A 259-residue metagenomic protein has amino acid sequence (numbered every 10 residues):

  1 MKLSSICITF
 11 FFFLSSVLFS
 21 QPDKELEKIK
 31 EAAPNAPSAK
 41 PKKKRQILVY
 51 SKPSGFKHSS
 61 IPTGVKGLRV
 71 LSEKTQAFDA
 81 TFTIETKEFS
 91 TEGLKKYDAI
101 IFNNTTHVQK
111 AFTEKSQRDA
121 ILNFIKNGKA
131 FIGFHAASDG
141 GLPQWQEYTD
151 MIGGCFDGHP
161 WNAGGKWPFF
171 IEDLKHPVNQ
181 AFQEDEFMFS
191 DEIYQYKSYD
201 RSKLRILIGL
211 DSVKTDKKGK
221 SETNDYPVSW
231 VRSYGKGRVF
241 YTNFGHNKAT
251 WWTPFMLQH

Functional and structural regions predicted by a protein language model:
M1-Q21: Bacterial Sec-dependent N-terminal signal peptides
Q21-K42, P62, V70-T75, V213-S229 (+1 more regions): Extracellular ligand-binding/catalytic regions of CAZymes and related secreted enzymes and adhesion modules
P22-D23, V49, F56-G140: Helical hinge/lid and interdomain linker segments adjacent to catalytic or ligand-binding clefts that mediate domain
E27-A32, D157-G235: Catalytic beta-strand/loop cores that center a nucleophilic Ser/Cys/Thr and support acyl-enzyme chemistry
A39-K44, E92-K96, F124-N127, G141 (+4 more regions): Extracellular/periplasmic catalytic domains that process cell-envelope and extracellular macromolecules
Q46-S51, D79-F82, D98-N104, I125 (+7 more regions): Structural recognition of the beta-strand scaffold that forms the well-ordered cores of secreted hydrolase catalytic
G55, H135, G164-K166, Q183 (+1 more regions): Active-site rim elements
T106-E184: A glycine-rich, often tryptophan-bearing local segment used as a flexible ligand/cofactor-contacting loop or short
